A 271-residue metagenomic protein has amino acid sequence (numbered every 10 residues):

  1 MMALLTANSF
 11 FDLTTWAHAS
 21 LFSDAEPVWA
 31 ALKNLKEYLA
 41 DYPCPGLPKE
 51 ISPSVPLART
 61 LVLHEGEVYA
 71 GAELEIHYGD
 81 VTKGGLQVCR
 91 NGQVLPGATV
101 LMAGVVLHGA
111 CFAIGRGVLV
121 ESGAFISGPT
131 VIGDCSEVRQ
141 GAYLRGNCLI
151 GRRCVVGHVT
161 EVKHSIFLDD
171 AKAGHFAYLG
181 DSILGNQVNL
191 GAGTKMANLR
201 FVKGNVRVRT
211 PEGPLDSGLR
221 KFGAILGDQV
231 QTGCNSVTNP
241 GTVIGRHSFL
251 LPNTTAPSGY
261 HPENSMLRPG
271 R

Functional and structural regions predicted by a protein language model:
M1-A98, T242, H247, N253 (+2 more regions): Terminal amphipathic alpha-helical/low-complexity segments used for targeting or macromolecular assembly
L13-T14, A25, A110, P129 (+5 more regions): Surface-exposed loop/turn and secondary-structure junction residues enriched for glycine/proline
S20, C154, V237: Generic anion/oxyanion-binding catalytic loop in active/binding sites
L57, L63, L101, F112-I114 (+6 more regions): Hydrophobic beta-strand core residues of beta-sandwich domains
L61-Y78, H108-F112, G117, S122 (+2 more regions): N-terminal short leaders/motifs
I76-V81, H158-V159, H164-R271: Glycine-rich hexapeptide-repeat left-handed beta-helix
R90-D169, G174: Glycine- and small hydrophobic-enriched segments that form the cores of compact globular domains
